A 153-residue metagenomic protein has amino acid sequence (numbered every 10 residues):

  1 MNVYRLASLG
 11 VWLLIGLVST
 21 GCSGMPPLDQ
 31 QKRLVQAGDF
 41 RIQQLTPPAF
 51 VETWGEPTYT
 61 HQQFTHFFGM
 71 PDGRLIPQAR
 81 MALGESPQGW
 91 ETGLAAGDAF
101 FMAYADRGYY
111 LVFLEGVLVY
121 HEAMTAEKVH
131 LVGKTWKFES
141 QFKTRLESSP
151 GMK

Functional and structural regions predicted by a protein language model:
M1-V11: Bacterial N-terminal signal peptides that target proteins for export
V18-G21: C-terminal motif of bacterial Sec signal peptides marking the signal peptidase cleavage site
S23-K153: Residues within mature, well-folded domains
